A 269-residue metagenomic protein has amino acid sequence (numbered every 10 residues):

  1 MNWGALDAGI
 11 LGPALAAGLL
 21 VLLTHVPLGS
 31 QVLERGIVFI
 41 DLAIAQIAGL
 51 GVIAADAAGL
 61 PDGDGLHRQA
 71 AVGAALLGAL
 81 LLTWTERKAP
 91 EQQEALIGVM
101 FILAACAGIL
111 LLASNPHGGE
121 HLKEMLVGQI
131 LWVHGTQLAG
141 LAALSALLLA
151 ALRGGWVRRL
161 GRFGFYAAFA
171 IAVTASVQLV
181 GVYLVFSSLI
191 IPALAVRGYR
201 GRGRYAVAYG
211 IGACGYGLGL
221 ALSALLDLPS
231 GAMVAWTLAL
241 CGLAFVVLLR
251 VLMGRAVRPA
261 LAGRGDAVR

Functional and structural regions predicted by a protein language model:
M1-L22, D62-L66, Q93-E94, G161-G164 (+1 more regions): Membrane-interfacial amphipathic/re-entrant helices at transmembrane-helix boundaries
M1-L6, G59-G63, P116-V133, G219-S223: Membrane-interface helix termini and inter-helical loops of multi-pass transporters
L6-G59, A151, A175: Single transmembrane alpha-helix segments in multi-pass membrane proteins
L6-V21, L42, G63-L77, V133-A143 (+2 more regions): Structural signature of hydrophobic alpha-helical transmembrane segments
G29-I44, V52-N115, L194-A208, A221-S230 (+1 more regions): Short loop segments and helix-boundary regions at transmembrane helix junctions of multi-pass inner-membrane proteins
A45-A55, V99-L112, W132-V133, Y166-V177 (+2 more regions): Small-residue-rich segments of transmembrane alpha-helices in multi-pass membrane proteins, especially helix faces
P90-R153, F169-V173: Transmembrane helix-bundle core of multi-pass membrane transporters and related energy-transducing complexes
L228-A235, L240-R269: Cytosolic-side transmembrane-helix boundaries in multi-pass membrane proteins
